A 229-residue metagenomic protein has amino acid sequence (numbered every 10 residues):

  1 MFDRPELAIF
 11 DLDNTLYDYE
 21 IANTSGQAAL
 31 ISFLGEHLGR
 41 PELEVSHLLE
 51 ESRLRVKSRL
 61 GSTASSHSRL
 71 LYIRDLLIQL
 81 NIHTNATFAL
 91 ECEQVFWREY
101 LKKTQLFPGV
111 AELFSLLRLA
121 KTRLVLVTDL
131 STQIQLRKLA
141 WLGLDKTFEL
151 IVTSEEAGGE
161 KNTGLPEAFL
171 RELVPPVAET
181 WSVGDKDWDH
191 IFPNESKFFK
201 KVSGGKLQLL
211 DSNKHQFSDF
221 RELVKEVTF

Functional and structural regions predicted by a protein language model:
M1-E6, S115, L136-F229: Asp-based, Mg2+/Mn2+-dependent phosphohydrolase catalytic module
M1-F10, T15-E50, L210: Active-site neighborhood of HAD-like aspartate-dependent phosphohydrolases
F10, T128, V183-D185: Active-site flanking residues adjacent to catalytic metal/cofactor-binding acidic residues
T15, T132-Q133, W188: Conserved Rossmann-like nucleotide-cofactor binding loop
G26-L34, L49-R53, I73, E93-W97 (+1 more regions): Hydrophobic alpha-helical core bundles mediating ligand binding, dimerization, or RNAP-core interactions
G35-E51, L80-C92, K146-F148, P176-V177: Short, surface-exposed acidic
L54-V95: A metal-dependent, Asp-based hydrolase signature
T87-Q105, V110-L142, L150-S154: Substrate-recognition element of Asp-dependent hydrolases with the DxDx(T/V) motif
